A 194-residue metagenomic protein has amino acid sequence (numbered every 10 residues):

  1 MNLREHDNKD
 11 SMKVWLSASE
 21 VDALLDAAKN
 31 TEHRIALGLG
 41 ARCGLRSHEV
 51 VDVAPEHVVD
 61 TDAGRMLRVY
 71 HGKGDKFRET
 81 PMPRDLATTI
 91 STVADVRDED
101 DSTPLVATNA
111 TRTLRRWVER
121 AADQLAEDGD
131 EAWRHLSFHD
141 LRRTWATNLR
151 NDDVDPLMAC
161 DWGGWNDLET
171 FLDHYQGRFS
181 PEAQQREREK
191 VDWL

Functional and structural regions predicted by a protein language model:
N2, K9-L45: Basic, Lys/Arg- and aromatic-enriched nucleic-acid-binding interface segment
A18, D26, D52-V53, D60 (+1 more regions): Phosphate-coordinating loops and pocket residues in cytosolic domains that bind phosphorylated ligands
A36-L37, G44, H48-V53, A159: Alpha-helix N-cap/helix-start motif at helix boundaries, enriched for small hydrophobics
D52-T89: Conserved tyrosine-mediated DNA breakage-rejoining catalytic core shared by Y-recombinases
G74, G163-R188: Catalytic-site neighborhood detector that most strongly recognizes the C-terminal catalytic loop/helix of tyrosine
D85-W133: Active-site/catalytic core of tyrosine-dependent DNA strand-transfer enzymes
R116-D161, W165-E169, G177: Short, basic (Lys/Arg/His-rich) helix/loop patches that form interaction surfaces in the mid-to-C-terminal regions
